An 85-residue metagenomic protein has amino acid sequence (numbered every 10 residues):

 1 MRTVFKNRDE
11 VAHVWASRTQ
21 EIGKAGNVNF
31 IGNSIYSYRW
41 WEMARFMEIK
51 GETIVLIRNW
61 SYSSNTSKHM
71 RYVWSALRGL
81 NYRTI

Functional and structural regions predicted by a protein language model:
M1-I85: Terminal leader/tail segments of proteins
